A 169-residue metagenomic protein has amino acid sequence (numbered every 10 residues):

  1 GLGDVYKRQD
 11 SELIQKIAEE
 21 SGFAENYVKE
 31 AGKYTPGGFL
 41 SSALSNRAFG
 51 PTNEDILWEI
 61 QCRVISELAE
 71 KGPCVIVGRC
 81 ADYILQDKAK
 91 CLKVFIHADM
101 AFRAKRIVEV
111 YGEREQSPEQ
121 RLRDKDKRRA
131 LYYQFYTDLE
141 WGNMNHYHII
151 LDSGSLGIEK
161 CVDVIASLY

Functional and structural regions predicted by a protein language model:
L2-Y6: Short, small-residue-biased leader/transition segments that mark boundaries at the very start of proteins
K7-R8, C91-K93, H148-I150: Conserved beta-strand scaffold positions in the cores of enzyme catalytic domains, especially in NTP/NDP-utilizing
E12-P73: ATP-dependent small-molecule kinase phosphotransfer cores that center on conserved nucleotide phosphate-binding segments
Y34-A43, R114-E159: Small-molecule kinase domains that catalyze NTP-dependent phosphoryl transfer to phosphate-bearing small molecules
C62, I158-A166: Short, amphipathic alpha-helical "lid/cap" segments that border enzyme active or binding sites
L68-C74, C80-K88, H97: RNA pseudouridine synthases
A81-Y83, A98-R103, S155-G157: Conserved nucleotide-binding/hydrolysis micro-motifs of P-loop NTPases
D87-E109, E115-K125: Conserved phosphate-donor/acceptor-positioning beta-strand/loop module used by diverse small-molecule
